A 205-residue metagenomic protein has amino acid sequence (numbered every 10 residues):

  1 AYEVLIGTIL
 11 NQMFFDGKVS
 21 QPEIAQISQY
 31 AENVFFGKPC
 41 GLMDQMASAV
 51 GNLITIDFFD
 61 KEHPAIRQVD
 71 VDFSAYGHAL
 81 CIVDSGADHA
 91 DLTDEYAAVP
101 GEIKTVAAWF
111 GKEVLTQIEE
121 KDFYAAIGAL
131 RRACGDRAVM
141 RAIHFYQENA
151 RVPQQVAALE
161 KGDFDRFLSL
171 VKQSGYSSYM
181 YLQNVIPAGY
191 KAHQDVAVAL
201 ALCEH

Functional and structural regions predicted by a protein language model:
A1-A75, L200: Gly/Ser-rich oxyanion-binding loop with an adjacent helix/lid that shapes the negatively charged ligand pocket
N52-H205: C-terminal nucleotide
